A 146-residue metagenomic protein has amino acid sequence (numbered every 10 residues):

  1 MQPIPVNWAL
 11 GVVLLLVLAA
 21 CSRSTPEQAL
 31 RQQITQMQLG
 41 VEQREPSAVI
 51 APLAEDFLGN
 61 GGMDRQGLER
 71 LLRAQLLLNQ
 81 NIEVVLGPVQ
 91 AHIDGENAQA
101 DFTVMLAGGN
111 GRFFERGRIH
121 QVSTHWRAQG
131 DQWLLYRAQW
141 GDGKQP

Functional and structural regions predicted by a protein language model:
M1-A19: Sec-dependent bacterial lipoprotein signal peptides
A20-P52: Short, low-complexity N-terminal intrinsically disordered segments enriched in polar/charged residues
R23-L30, E42, G61-R65, E115-I119: Solvent-exposed, acidic/flexible segments
M37, E45, V49-I50, F57 (+3 more regions): Hydrophobic pocket/interface hotspot
I50-G87, I93: Short solvent-exposed beta->alpha transition segments
D56-L58, L106-A107, D142-G143: Solvent-exposed loop/turn segments at secondary-structure junctions within structured extracellular/periplasmic domains
A74-R116: Surface-exposed, charged secondary-structure patches
Q99, R116-P146: Short beta-strand edge/turn micro-motifs at domain boundaries
